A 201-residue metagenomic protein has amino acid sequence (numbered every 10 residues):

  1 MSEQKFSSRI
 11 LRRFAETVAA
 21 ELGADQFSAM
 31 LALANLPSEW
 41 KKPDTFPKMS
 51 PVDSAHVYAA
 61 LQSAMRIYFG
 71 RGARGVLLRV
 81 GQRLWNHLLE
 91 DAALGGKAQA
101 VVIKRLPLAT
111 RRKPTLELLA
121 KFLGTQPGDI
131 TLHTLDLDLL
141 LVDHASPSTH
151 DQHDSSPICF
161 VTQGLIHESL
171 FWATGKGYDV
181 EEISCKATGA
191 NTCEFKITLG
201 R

Functional and structural regions predicted by a protein language model:
M1-L88: N-terminal low-complexity or simple alpha-helical regulatory segments that function as activation/interaction modules
E3-F14, L22-G23, G124-Q163, F171-R201: Short terminal or interdomain "cap/linker" segment that borders an active site or interface and mediates
K5, R9, K41-K42, K48 (+7 more regions): Context-gated lysine
A34, L108-E117, C193-G200: Amphipathic, soluble alpha/beta structural segments
M49-V161, S184: Amphipathic interaction/junction segments at domain boundaries or subunit interfaces
